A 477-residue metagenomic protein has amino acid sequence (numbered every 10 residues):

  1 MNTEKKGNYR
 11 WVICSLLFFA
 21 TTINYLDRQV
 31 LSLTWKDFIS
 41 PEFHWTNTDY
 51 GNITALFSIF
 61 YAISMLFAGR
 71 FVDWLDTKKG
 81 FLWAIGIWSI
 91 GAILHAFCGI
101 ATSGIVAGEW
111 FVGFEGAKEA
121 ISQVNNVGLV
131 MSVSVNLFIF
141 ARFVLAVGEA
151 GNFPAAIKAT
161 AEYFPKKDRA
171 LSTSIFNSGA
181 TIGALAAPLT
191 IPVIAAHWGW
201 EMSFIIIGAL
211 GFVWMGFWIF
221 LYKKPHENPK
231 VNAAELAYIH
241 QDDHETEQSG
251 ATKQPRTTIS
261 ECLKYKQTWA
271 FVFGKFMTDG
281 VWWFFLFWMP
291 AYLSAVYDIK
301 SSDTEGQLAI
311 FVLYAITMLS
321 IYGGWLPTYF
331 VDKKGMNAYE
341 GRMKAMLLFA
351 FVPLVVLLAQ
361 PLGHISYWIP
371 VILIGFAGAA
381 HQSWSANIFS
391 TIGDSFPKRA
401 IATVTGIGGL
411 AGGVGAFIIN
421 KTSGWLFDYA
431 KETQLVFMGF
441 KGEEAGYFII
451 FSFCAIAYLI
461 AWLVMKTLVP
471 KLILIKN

Functional and structural regions predicted by a protein language model:
Q29, S58-L66, A150, A184-L185 (+3 more regions): Residue-level signature of mid-helix packing/kink "hotspots" within the transmembrane helices of 12-pass Major
L31-K36, L263-I321, W325, H381-S385 (+2 more regions): Extracytoplasmic gate region of multi-pass secondary transporters
F81, F138, M343-M346: Primarily marks hydrophobic transmembrane alpha-helices of the MFS/SLC 12-helix fold
G86-M131, L347-H364: C-terminal ends and interior cores of transmembrane alpha-helices in multi-pass membrane transporters/permeases
L137, A141-T181: Cytoplasmic helix-loop-helix junction between adjacent transmembrane helices in 12-TM secondary transporters
A180-P229: Helix-loop-helix hairpin linking two adjacent transmembrane segments in secondary transporters
W214-Y222, V356-L362, Y447-N477: Multi-pass alpha-helical transporter architecture, strongest for 12-TM Major Facilitator/SLC carriers used
Y339-N387: C-terminal transmembrane helical hairpin of 12-TM major facilitator-type secondary transporters
